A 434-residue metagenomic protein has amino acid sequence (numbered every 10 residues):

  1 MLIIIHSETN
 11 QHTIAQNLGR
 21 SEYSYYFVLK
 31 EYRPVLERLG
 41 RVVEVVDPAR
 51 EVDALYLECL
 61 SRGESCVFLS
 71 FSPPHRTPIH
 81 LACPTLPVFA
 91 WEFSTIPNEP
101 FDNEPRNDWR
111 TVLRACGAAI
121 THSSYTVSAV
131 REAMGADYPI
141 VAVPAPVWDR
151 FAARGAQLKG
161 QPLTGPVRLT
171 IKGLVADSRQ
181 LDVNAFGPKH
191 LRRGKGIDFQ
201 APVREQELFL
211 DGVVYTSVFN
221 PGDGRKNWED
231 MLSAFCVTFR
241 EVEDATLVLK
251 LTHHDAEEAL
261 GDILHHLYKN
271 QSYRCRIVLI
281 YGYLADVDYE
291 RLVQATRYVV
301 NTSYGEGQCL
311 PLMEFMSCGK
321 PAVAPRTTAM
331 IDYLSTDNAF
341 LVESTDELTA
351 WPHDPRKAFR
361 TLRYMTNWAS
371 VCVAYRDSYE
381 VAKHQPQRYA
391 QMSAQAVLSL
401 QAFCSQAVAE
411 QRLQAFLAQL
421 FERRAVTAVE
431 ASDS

Functional and structural regions predicted by a protein language model:
M1-S72, P78, T246, A407 (+1 more regions): N-terminal pre-catalytic "stem/leader" segment of glycosyltransferase-like enzymes
G40-A118, H122-R131, D288: Extended catalytic core of nucleotide-activated donor transferases of GT-like folds
L163-R192, D198-Q200, R204-K226, L232-F235 (+2 more regions): Conserved donor-binding/catalytic core segment of Leloir-type glycosyltransferases
E257-R291, Y298: Nucleotide-activated donor-binding/catalytic signature segment of Leloir-type glycosyltransferases, i.e., the conserved
Y304: Aromatic "clamp/platform" in nucleotide-sugar-dependent glycosyltransferases that forms part of the donor/acceptor
P321-A324, F340-V342: Short hydrophobic beta-strand element within catalytic cores of glycosyltransferases and related nucleotide-activated
I331-Y379: Change "using UDP/GDP/dTDP sugars" to "using nucleotide sugars
L362-V373, K383-A415: A charged, aromatic-enriched C-terminal amphipathic alpha-helix characteristic of glycosyltransferases across folds
